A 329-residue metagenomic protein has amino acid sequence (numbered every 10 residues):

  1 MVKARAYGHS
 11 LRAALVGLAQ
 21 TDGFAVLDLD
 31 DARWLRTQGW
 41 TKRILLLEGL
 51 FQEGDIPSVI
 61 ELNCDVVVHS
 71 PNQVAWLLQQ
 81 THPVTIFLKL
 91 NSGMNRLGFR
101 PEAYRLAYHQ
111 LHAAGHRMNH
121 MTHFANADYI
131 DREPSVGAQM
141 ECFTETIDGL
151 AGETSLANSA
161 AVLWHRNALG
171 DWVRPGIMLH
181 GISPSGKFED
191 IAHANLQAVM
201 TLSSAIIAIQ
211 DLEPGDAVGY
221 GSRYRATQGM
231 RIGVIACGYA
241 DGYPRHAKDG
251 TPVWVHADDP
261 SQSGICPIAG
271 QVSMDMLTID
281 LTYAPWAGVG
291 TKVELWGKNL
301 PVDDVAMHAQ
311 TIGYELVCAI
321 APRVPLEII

Functional and structural regions predicted by a protein language model:
M1-C64, V68-L77: N-terminal active-site wall of soluble small-molecule enzyme domains
V2-A4, D28-L29, G49, H69-P71 (+11 more regions): Fold-independent oxyanion-binding glycine-rich loops and adjacent beta-strand/coil segments at enzyme active sites
A4-A19, P57-L62, N72-T85, L90-E213 (+1 more regions): Active-site loop/helix belt of alpha/beta enzymes
G8, R12, V26-L29, V68-P71 (+9 more regions): Electropositive phosphate-/nucleotide-binding environments in soluble metabolic enzymes
Q20-T21, W40-K42, L62, H82-V84 (+6 more regions): Short coil/turn connectors at secondary-structure junctions
L35, N158, G290: Divalent metal-coordination and catalytic microenvironments
E48, R117, I206, P267-A269: A structural signal for short, hydrophobic beta-strand segments that form beta-sheets in beta-rich/all-beta domains
D211-I329: C-terminal accessory subdomain/extension
